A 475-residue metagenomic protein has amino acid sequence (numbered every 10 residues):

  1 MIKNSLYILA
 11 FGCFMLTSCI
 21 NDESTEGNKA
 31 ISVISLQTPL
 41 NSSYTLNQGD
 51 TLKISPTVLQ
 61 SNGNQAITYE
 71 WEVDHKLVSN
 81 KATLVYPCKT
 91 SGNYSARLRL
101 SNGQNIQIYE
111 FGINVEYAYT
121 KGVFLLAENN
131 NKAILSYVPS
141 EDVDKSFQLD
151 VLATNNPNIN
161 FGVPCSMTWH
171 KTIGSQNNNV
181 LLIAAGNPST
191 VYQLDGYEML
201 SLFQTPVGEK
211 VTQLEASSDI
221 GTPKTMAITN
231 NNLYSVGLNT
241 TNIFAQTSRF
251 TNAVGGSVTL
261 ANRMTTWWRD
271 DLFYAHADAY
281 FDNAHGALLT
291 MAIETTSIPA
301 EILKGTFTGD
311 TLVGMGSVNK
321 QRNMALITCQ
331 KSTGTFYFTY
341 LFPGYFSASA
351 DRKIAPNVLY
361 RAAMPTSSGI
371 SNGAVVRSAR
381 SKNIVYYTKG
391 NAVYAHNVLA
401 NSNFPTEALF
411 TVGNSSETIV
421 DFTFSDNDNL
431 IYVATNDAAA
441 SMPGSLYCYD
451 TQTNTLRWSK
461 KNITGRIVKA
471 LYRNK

Functional and structural regions predicted by a protein language model:
M1-L46, G103-Y117, V123: Bacterial Sec-dependent N-terminal signal peptides
T45-S61: A short beta-strand segment in extracellular, disulfide-stabilized domains
N62-E70: Solvent-exposed loop segments of extracellular immunoglobulin-like
E70-C88: Surface-exposed, flexible coil segments in extracellular/virion-facing regions
A96-L100: Hydrophobic/tyrosine-rich beta-strand signature of extracellular beta-sandwich/beta-rich modules, prominently
G112-E141: An edge-strand/N-cap motif at the start of beta-rich repeat modules
Y192-G390: Acidic, serine/threonine- and glycine-rich low-complexity intrinsically disordered segments that serve as flexible
V433-K475: Blade-level signature of beta-propeller repeat domains, shared across WD40, Kelch, NHL, RCC1 and BNR/Asp-box propellers
